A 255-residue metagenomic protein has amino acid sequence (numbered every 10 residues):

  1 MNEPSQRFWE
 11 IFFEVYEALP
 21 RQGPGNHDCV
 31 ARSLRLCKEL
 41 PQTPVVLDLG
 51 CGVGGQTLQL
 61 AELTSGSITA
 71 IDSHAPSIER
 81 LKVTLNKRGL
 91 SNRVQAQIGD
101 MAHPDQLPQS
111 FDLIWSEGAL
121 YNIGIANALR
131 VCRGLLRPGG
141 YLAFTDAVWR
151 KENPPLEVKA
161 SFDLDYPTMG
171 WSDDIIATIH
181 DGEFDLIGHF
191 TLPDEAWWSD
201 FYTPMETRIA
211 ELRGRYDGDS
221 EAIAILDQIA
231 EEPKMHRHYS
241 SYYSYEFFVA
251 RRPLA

Functional and structural regions predicted by a protein language model:
F12-G25: Class I SAM-dependent methyltransferase Rossmann-like catalytic core, especially the SAM/SAH-binding loop
G23-Q42: Conserved alpha-helix/loop element of class I SAM-dependent methyltransferases that forms part of the SAM/SAH-binding
L47, G55-H103: Class I SAM-dependent methyltransferase SAM/SAH-binding core
H103-I114: A short acidic, Gly/Pro-enriched loop at the edge of an enzyme's catalytic core that lines a small-molecule cofactor
L113-A126: A short SAM/SAH-binding and catalytic strip from SAM-dependent methyltransferases
N127-Y141: A short glycine-rich, Lys/Arg-flanked "PGG" loop and its adjoining helix->strand segment in the class I
A147-Y166: Short, glycine-/aromatic-enriched active-site segment of Class I SAM-dependent methyltransferases
F190-A255: Conserved Class I S-adenosyl-L-methionine
